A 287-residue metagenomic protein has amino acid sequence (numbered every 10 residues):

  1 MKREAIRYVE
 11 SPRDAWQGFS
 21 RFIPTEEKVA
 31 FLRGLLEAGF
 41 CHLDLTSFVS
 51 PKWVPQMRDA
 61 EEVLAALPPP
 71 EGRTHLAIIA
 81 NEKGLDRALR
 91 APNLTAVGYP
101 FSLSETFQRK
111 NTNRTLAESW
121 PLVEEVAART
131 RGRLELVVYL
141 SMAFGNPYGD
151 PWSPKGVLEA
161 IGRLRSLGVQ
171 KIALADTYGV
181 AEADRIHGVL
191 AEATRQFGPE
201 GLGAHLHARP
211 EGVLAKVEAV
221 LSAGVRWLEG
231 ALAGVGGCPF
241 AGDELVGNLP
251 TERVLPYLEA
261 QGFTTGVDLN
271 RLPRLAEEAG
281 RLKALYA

Functional and structural regions predicted by a protein language model:
M1-A287: Catalytic cores and adjacent flexible loops of soluble metabolic enzymes that perform enolate/carbanion chemistry on
